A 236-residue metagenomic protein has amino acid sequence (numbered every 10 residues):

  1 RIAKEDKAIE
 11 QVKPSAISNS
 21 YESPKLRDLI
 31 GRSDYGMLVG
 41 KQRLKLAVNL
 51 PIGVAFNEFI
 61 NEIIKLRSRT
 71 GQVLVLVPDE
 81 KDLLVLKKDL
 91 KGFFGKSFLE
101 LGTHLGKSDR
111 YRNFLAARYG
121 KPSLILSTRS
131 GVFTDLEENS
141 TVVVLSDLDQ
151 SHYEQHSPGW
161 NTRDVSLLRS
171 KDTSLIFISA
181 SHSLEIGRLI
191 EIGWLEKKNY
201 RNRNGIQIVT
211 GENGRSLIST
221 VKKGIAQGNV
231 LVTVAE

Functional and structural regions predicted by a protein language model:
R1-S20: Interdomain "pre-motor" coupling segment immediately N-terminal to P-loop NTPase/helicase cores
K4, A55, D79-L83, L105-K107 (+5 more regions): Conserved nucleotide-binding/hydrolysis micro-motifs of P-loop NTPases
P14-E58, S174-E236: Conserved interdomain linker/interface between the two RecA-like ATPase lobes of SF2 helicase motors
A47, L74-L76, I125-L126, V143 (+1 more regions): Structural motif
A55-I64, K87: Motif I (Walker A/P-loop) of helicase-class P-loop NTPases
G71-K87, I225-E236: Conserved strand-helix element at the start of the C-terminal RecA-like helicase core
D89-I125, G131-E138: Conserved motor-coupling elements within RecA-like helicase/translocase cores
G120-S123, S130-K171, L175-I176: SF2 helicase catalytic motif II
